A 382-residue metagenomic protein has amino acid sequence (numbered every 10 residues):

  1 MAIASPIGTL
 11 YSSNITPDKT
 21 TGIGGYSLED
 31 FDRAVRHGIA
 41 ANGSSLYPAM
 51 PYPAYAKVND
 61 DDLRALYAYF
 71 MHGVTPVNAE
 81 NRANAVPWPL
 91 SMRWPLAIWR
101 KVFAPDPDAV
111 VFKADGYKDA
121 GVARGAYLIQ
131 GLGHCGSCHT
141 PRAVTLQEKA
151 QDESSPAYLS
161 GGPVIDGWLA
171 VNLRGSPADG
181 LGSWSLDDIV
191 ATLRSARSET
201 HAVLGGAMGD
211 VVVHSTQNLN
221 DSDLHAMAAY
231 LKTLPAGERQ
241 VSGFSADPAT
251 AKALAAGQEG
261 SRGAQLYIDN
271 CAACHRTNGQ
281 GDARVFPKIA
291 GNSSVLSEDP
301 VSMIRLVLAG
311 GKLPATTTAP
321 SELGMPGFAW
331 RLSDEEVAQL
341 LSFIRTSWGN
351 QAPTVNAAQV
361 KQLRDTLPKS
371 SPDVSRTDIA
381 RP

Functional and structural regions predicted by a protein language model:
M1-G8, A41-A126, Q130-G131, T140-W168 (+4 more regions): Flexible coil segments in periplasmic/lumen-exposed cytochrome c-class electron-transfer proteins
T9-P17, G167-R174: Acidic/histidine-rich, surface-exposed loop or edge segments in extracytoplasmic proteins
D18-T21, G175-D179, V213-T216, G291: Short, recurring structural edge motifs at helix starts
T21-G24, L193, T200, A290-Q339: Extended, polar beta-sheet/loop recognition surfaces of beta-rich domains that mediate binding to diverse ligands
T21-I39, G43, G182-I189: Aromatic- and charge-enriched surface segment that lines or borders ligand/interaction sites
R194, K232, A236, I268 (+7 more regions): Hydrophobic alpha-helix feature that most strongly marks membrane-spanning transmembrane helices and their immediate
R262-R305, S321: C-terminal structural cap/anchor segments
